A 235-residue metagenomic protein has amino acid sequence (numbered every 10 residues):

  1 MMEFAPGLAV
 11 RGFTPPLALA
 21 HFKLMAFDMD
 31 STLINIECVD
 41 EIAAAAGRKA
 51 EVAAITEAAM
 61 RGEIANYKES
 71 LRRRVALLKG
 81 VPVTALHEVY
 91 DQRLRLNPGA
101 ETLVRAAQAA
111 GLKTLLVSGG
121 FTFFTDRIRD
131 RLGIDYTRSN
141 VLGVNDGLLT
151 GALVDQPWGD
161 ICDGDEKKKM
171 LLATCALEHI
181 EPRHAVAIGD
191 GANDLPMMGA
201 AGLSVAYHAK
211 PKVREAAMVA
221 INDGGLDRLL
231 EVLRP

Functional and structural regions predicted by a protein language model:
M2-L142, D146, G224: Alpha-helical substrate-recognition element adjacent to the catalytic core
E88-P235: C-terminal cap/substrate-recognition subdomain and adjoining C-terminal extension of metal-dependent phosphatase-like
